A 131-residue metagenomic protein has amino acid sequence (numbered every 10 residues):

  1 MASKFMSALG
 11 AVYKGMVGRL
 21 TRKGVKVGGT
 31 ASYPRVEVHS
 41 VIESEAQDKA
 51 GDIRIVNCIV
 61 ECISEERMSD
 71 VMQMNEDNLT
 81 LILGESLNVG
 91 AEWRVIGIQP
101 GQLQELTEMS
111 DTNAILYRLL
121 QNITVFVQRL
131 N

Functional and structural regions predicted by a protein language model:
M1-G28, V41-N131: Charged, amphipathic alpha-helical segments and their flanking helix caps
A31-V41: A short, hydrophobic beta-strand-centered structural micro-motif
